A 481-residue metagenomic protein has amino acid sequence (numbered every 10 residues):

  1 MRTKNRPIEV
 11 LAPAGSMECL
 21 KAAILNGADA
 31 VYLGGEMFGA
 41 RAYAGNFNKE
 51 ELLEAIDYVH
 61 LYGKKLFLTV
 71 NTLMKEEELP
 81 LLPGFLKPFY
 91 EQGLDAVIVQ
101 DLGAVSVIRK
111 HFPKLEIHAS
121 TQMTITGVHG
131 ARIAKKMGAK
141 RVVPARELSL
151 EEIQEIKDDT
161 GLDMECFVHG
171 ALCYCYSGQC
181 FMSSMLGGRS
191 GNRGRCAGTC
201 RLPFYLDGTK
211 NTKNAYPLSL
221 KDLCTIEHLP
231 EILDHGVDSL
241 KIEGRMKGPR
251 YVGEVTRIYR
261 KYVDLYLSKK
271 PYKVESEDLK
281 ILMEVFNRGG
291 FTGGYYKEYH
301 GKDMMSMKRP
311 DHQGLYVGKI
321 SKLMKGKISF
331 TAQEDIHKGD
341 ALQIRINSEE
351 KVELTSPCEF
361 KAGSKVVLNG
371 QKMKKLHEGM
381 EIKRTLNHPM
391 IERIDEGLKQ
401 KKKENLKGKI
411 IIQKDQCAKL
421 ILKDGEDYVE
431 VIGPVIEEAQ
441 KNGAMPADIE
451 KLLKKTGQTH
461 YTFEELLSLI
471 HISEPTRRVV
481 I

Functional and structural regions predicted by a protein language model:
R6-A30, E36, I410-Q413: N-terminal basic/disordered segments at the start of proteins
V10-P13, V31-L33, L66-V70, V97-V99 (+5 more regions): Hydrophobic faces of well-ordered beta-strands that scaffold small-molecule active sites in alpha/beta enzyme cores
C19, N46-H111, E116-V128: Active-site beta->alpha loop and helix N-cap motifs at the rims of alpha/beta catalytic domains
A23, D101, A134, C166 (+3 more regions): Conserved, mostly hydrophobic/aromatic
Y32-E51, V70-E78, G244-E254: Glycine-rich, proline-tolerant flexible connector loops at the mouths of alpha/beta enzymes
Y43-L53, Q100-F112, E147-T160, P249-E254 (+1 more regions): Active-site-adjacent beta->alpha loops and helix N-cap segments on the catalytic face of soluble alpha/beta enzymes
L115-K241, R245, V252-V255, Y262-Y266: Catalytic alpha/beta core domains of metabolic enzymes, predominantly
I470-I481: Single conserved hydrophobic/aromatic residue that forms the stacking wall/gate of nucleotide- or nucleobase-binding
